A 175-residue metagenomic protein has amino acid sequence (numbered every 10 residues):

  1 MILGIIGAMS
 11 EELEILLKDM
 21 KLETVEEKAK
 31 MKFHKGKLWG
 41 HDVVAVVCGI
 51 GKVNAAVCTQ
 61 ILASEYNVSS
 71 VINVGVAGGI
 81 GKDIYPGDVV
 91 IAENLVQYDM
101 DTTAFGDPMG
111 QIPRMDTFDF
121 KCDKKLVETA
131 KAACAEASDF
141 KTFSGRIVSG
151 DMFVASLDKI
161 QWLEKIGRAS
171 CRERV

Functional and structural regions predicted by a protein language model:
M1-M20: Short, conserved "active-site rim" segments that organize catalytic pockets and cofactor/ligand binding
I2, E26-R174: Glycine-rich phosphate- or other oxyanion-binding loops that anchor nucleotides, phosphorylated ligands
E23: Active-site regions of enzymes building and remodeling cell-envelope glycoconjugates
